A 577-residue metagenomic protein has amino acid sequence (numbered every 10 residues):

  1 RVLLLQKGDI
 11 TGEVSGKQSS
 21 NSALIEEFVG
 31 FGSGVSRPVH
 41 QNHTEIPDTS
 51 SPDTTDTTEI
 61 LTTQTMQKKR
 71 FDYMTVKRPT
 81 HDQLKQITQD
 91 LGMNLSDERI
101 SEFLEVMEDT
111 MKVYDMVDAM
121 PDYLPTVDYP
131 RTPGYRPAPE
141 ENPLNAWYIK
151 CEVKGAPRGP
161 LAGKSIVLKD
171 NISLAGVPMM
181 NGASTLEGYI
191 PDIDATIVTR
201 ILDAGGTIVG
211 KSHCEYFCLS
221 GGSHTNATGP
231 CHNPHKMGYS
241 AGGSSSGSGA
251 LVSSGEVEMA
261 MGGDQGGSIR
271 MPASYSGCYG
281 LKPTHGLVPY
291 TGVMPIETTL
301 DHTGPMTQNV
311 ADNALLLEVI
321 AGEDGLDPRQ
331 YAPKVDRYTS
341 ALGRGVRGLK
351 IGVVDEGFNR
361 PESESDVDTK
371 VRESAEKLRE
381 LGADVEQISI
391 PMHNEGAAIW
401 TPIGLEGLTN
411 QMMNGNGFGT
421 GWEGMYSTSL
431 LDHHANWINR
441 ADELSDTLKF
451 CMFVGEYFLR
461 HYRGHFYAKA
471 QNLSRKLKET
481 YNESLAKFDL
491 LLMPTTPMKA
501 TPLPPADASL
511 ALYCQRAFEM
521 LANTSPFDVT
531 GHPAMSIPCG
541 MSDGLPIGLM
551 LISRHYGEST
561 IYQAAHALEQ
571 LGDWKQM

Functional and structural regions predicted by a protein language model:
L5, D9-G32: Conserved beta-strand-loop-alpha-helix hinge in the C-terminal portion of ABC ATPase nucleotide-binding domains
E45-D48, D53-E59: Asp/Glu-rich intrinsically disordered low-complexity tracts
R70-L161, V319-S525, V529, Y556 (+1 more regions): Amidase signature
N94, Y148-I149, S165-V167, T185-Y189 (+3 more regions): Short, well-ordered beta-strand elements within core beta-sheets of diverse protein domains
N94-Q265, R347, E376, L381: Gly/Ser-rich catalytic/binding loops embedded in alpha/beta enzyme cores
D194-A195, T199-E323, D528-M541, L545-G548: Short glycine/serine-rich loop segments
